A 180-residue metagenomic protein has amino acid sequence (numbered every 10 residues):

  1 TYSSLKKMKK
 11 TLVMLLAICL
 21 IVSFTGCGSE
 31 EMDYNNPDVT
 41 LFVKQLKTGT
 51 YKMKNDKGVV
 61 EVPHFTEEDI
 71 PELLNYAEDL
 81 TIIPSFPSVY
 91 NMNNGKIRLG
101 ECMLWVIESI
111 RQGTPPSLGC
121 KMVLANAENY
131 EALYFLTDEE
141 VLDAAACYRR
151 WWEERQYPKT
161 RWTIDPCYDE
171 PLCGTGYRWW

Functional and structural regions predicted by a protein language model:
S3-T11: Positively charged n-region of N-terminal signal peptides that target proteins for export
T11-I21: Sec-dependent N-terminal signal peptides
S23-G26: C-terminal motif of bacterial Sec signal peptides marking the signal peptidase cleavage site
G28-E30: Bacterial signal peptide processing site
D38, F65-E72, A144: Structural recognition of alpha-solenoid helical scaffolds
F42, E72-A77: Buried hydrophobic core positions in alpha-solenoid tandem helical repeats
M53-F65, P87-S109, R178: Structural detector for internal amphipathic alpha-helices that build alpha-solenoid repeat scaffolds
S117-E154: Alpha-helical scaffold repeats of the Armadillo/HEAT/TPR superfamily
